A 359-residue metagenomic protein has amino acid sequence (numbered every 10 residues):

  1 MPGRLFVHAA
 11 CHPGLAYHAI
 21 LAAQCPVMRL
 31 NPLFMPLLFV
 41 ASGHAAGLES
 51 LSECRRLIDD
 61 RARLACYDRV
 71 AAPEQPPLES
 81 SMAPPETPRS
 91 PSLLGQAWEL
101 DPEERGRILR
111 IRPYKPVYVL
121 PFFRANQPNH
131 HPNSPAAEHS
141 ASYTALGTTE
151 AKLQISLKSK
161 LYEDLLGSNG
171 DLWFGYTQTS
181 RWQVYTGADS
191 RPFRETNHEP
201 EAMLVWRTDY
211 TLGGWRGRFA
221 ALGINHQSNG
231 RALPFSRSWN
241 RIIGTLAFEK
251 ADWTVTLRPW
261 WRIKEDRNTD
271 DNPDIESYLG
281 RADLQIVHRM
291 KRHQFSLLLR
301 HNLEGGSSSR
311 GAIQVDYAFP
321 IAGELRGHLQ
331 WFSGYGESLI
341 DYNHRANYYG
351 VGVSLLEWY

Functional and structural regions predicted by a protein language model:
A45-P76: Alpha-helical, heptad-rich or low-complexity scaffold/stalk segments that mediate oligomerization or tethering
P73, L78-S228: Transmembrane beta-barrel domains of Gram-negative outer membranes and organellar outer membranes
S140-S142, Q178-S180, A220-G230, V255-I263 (+3 more regions): Transmembrane beta-strand segments that form the barrel wall of outer-membrane beta-barrel proteins
T149-I155, G170, R194-P200, R218 (+4 more regions): Residues that define the transmembrane beta-barrel architecture of outer-membrane proteins
S156, E201-M203, I243-A247, D283-V287 (+2 more regions): Outer-membrane beta-barrel architecture
Y162-L172, T208-F219, P234, A251-T254 (+3 more regions): Short loop/turn motifs that connect adjacent beta-strands in outer-membrane beta-barrel proteins
Q227-N302: Detector for outer-membrane/organellar transmembrane beta-barrel domains, recognizing the amphipathic beta-strand
L329, A346-Y359: Outer-membrane beta-barrel "beta-signal"
